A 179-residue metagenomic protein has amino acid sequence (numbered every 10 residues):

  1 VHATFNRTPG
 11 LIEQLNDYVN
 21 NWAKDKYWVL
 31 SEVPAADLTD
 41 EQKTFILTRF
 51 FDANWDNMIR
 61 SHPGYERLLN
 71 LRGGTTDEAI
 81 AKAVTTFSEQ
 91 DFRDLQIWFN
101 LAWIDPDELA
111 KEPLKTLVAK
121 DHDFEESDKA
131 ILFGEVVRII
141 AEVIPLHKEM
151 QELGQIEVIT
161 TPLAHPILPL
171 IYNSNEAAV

Functional and structural regions predicted by a protein language model:
V1-V179: Catalytic cores of glycan-processing enzymes that make or break glycosidic bonds
